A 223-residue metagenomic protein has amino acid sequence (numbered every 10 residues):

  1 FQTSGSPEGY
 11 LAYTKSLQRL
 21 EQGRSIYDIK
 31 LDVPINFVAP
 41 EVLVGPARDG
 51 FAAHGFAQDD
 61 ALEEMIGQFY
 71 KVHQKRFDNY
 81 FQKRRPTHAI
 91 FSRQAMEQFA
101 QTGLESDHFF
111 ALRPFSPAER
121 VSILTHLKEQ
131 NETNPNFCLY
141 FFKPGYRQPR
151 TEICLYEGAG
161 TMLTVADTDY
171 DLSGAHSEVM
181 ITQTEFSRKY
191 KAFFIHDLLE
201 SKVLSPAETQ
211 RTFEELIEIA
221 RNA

Functional and structural regions predicted by a protein language model:
Q2-R221: Hydrophobic protein-protein interaction segments
